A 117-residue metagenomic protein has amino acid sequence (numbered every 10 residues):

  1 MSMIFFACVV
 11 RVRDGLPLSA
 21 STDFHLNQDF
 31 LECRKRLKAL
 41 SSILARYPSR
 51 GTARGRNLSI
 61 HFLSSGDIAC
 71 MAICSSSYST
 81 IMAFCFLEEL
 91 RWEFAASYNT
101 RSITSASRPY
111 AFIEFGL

Functional and structural regions predicted by a protein language model:
S2-I4, R13-L117: Acidic, low-complexity cytosolic segments
A7-V9: Generic short beta-strand
